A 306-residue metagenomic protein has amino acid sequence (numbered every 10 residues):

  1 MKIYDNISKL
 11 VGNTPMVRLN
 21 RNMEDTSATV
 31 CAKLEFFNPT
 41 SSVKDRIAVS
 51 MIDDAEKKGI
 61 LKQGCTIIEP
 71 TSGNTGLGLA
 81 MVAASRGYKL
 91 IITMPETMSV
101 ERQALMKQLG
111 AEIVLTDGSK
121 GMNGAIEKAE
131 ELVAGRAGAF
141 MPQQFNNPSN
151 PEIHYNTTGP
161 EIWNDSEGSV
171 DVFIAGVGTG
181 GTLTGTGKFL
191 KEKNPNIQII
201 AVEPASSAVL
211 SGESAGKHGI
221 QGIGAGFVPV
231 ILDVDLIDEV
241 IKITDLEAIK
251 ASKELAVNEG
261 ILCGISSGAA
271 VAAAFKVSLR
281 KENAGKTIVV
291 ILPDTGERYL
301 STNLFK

Functional and structural regions predicted by a protein language model:
M1-K306: PLP-dependent amino-acid enzyme catalytic core
